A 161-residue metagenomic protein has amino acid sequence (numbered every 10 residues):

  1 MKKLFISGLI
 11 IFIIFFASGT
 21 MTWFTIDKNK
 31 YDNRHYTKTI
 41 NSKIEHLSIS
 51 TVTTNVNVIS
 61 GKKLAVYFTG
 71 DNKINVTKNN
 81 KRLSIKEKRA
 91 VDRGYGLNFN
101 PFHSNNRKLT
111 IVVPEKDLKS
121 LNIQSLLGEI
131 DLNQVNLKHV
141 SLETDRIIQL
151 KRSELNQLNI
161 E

Functional and structural regions predicted by a protein language model:
K2-S125, D131-E143, R152-N159: Acidic (Asp/Glu) and glycine-rich low-complexity loops/linkers that are typically intrinsically disordered
